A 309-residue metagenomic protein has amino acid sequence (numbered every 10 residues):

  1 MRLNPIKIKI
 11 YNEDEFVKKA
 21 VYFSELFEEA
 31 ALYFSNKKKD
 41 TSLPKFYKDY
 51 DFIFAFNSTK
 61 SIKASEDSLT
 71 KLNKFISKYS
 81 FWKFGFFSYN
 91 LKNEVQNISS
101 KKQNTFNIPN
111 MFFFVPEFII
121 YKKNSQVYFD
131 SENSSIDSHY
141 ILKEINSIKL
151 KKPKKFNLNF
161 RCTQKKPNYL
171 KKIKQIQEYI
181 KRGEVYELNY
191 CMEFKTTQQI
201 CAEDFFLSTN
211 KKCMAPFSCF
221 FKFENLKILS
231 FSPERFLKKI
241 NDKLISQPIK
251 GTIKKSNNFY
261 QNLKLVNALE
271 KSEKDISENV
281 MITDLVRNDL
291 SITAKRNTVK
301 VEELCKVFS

Functional and structural regions predicted by a protein language model:
M1-S309: Extended alpha-helical targeting/anchoring segments, especially N-terminal organellar/secretory targeting helices
